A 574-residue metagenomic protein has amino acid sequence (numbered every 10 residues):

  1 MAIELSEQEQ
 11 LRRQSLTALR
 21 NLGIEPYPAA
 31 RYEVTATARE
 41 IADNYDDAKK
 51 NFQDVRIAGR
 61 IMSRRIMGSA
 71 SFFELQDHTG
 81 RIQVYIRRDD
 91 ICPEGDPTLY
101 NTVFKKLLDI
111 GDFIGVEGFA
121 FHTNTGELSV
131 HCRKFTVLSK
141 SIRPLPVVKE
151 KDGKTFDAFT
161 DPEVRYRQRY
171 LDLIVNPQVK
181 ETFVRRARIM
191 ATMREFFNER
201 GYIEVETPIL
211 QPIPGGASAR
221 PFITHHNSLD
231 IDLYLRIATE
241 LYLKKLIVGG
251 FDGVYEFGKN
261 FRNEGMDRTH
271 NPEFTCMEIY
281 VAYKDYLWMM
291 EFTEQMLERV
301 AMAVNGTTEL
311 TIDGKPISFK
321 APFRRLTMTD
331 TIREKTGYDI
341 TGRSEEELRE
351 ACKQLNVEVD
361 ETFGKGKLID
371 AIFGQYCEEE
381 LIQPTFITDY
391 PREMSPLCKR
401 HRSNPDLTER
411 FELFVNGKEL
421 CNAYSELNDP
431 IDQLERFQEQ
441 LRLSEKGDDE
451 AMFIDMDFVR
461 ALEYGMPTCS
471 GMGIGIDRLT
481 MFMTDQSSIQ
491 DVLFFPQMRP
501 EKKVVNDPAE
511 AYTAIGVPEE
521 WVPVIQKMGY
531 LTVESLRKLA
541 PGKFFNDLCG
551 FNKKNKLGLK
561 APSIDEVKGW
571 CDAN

Functional and structural regions predicted by a protein language model:
M1-V504: Class II aminoacyl-tRNA synthetase catalytic cores and aaRS-like
E501-N574: Compact, charge-rich alpha-helical regulatory domains located at protein termini
